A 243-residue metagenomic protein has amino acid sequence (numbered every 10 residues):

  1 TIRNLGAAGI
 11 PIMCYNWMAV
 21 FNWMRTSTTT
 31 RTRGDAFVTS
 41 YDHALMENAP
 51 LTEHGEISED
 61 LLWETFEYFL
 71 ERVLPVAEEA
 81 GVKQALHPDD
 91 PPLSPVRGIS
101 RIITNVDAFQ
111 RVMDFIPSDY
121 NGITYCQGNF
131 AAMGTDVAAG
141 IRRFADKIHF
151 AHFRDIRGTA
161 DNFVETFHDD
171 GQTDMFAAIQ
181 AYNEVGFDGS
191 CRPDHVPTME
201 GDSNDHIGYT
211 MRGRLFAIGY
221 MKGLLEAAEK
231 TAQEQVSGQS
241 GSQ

Functional and structural regions predicted by a protein language model:
T1, T29-D35, G213-A217, V236: Charged, low-complexity, helix-prone segments enriched in Lys/Glu/Asp/Gln
R3-Y68: Active-site-proximal, glycine-rich beta->alpha crossover segments in alpha/beta enzymes that shape flexible
G9-P11, E67-E71, P75-E78, K83 (+1 more regions): Histidine-acidic metal/acid-base catalytic patches
Y15-V20, P88-D90, D194-V196: Short, well-ordered beta-to-alpha junction loops that form the rim of enzyme active sites and present histidine/acidic
M46-L62, P88-G98, G201-N204: Active-site-proximal beta-alpha loop/turn segments in soluble metabolic enzymes
